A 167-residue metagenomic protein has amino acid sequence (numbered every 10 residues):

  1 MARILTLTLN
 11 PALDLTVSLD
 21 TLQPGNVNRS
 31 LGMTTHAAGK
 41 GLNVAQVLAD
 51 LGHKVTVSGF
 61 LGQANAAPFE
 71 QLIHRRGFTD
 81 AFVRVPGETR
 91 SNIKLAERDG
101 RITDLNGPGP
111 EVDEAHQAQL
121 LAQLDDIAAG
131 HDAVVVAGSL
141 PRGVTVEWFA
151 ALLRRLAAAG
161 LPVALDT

Functional and structural regions predicted by a protein language model:
M1-S58, A67: Glycine-rich phosphate/adenosyl-contacting loop at the front of the ribokinase-like
A2, G77-D80, A159-G160: A short helix-to-beta-strand connector/capping loop
T6-L7, G59, F82, V135-V136 (+1 more regions): General beta-strand structural signal in soluble alpha/beta enzymes
S30-G32, G39, I93, T103-E111 (+2 more regions): Localized chelating/binding microdomains that coordinate divalent metal ions or stabilize phosphate-bearing
D50-A133: Conserved N-terminal subdomain of the carbohydrate kinase-like
A133-T167: Conserved beta-alpha-beta core of the PfkB/ribokinase-like small-molecule kinase fold
